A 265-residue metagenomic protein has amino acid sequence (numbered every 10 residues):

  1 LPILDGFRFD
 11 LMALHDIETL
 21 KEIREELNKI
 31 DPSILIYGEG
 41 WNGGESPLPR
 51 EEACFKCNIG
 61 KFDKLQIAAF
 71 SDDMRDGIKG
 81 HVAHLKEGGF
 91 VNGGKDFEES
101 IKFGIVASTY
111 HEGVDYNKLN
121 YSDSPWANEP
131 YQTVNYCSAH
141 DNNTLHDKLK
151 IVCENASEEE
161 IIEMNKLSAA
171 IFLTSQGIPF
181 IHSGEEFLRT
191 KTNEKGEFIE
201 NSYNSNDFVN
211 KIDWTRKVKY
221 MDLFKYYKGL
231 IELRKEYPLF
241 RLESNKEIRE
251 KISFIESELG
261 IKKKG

Functional and structural regions predicted by a protein language model:
L1, T19, Y136, M164-I171 (+2 more regions): Alpha-helical packing segments of well-folded alpha/beta enzyme cores
L1-H15: Active-site groove signature of glycoside hydrolases
M12, D16, S157-I161, K219: Residue-level preference for long, well-ordered alpha-helices that form the structural scaffold of enzyme catalytic
D16-T19, S46-P47: Extracytoplasmic/secreted cell-surface and envelope-processing proteins
E18-I30: Alpha-helical structural signal in soluble globular domains
R24-E25, S33-L188, T192-E194, S205 (+2 more regions): Conserved alpha/beta catalytic core and glycan-binding cleft of carbohydrate-active enzymes
N117, G177, I181-E194, N210-K211 (+1 more regions): Glycan-recognition and catalytic regions of carbohydrate-active enzymes
F198-S202, N206-F208, I212-D213: Conserved active-site-proximal loop/helix segments of enzymes involved in bacterial cell-wall and related
